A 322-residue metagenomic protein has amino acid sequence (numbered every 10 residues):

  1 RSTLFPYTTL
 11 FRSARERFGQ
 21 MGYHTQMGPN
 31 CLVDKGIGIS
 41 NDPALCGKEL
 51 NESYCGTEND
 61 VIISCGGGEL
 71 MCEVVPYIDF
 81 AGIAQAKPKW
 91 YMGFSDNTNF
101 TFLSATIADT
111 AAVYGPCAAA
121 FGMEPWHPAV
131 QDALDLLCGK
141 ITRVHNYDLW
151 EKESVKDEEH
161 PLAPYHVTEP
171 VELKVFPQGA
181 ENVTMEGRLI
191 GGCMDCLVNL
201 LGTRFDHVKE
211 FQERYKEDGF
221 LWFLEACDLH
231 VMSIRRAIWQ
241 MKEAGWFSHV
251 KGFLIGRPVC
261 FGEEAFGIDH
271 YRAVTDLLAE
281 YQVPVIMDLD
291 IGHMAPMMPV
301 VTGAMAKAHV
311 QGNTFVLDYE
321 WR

Functional and structural regions predicted by a protein language model:
T3-L10: Short, small-residue-biased leader/transition segments that mark boundaries at the very start of proteins
G19-G36, L221-F223: Short beta-strand elements in bilobed, periplasmic/extracellular small-molecule ligand-binding domains
N30-K87: N-terminal small/polar loop signature for handling phosphorylated ligands or for N-terminal nucleophile
V61, F220-L221, G252: Structural motif
I78-S104, A111-A119, P284: Short, acidic/small-residue loops that bind anionic groups at enzyme active sites
A111-D195: Conserved anion/nucleotide-ligand pocket segment
R188-I234: Oxyanion-binding "anion nests"
H230-R322: C-terminal active-site/capping subdomain that shapes the small-molecule cofactor and substrate pocket of enzyme
